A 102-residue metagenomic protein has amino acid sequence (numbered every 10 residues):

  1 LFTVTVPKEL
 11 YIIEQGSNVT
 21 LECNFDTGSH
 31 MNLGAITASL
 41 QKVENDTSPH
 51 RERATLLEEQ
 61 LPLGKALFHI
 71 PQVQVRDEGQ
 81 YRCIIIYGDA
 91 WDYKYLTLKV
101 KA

Functional and structural regions predicted by a protein language model:
L1-N24, G28-S29: N-terminal edge beta-strand
L1-T5, Q41-D46, A90, L96-A102: Flexible inter-domain hinge/linker segments at boundaries of tandem extracellular adhesion modules
P7-E9, I36, K94: Residue-level marker for the onset of beta-strands and adjacent loop->beta junctions in well-ordered domains
I12-Q15, K42, Q72-V75: Conserved strand-loop elements at the edges of beta-sheets that form or border functional pockets
S17-V19, G34, G64, K94: Residues at beta-strand starts and edge strands
L21, D26-R53: N-terminal V-set
N24, R51-K99: Ligand-binding face of N-terminal immunoglobulin V-set domains in extracellular IgSF glycoproteins
